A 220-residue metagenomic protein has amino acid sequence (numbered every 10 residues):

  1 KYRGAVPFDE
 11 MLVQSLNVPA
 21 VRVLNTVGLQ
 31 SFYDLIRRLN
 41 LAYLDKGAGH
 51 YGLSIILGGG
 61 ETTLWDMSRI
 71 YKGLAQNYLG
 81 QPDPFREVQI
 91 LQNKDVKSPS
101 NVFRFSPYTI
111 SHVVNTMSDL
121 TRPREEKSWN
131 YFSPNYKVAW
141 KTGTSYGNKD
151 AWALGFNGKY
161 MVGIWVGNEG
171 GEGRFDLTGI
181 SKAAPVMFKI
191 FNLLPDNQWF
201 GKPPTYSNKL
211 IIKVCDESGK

Functional and structural regions predicted by a protein language model:
K1-Y43, A48-Q76, H112, D119: Active-site-adjacent helix/loop patches that line small-molecule binding or acyl-intermediate pockets
E10-V13, T63-K220: A penicillin-recognizing enzyme superfamily signal
